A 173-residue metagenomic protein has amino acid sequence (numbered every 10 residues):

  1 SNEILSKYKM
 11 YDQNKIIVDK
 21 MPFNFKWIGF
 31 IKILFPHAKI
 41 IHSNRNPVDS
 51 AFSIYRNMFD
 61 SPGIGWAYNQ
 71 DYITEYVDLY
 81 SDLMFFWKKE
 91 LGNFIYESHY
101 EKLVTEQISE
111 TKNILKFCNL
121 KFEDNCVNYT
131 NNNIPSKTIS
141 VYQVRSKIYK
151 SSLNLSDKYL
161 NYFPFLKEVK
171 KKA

Functional and structural regions predicted by a protein language model:
S1-D12, I54-E97, T105-A173: PAPS-dependent sulfotransferases, especially Golgi type II membrane carbohydrate sulfotransferases
N2-K32: Glycine-rich phosphate-binding loop used to anchor ATP phosphates in small-molecule kinases, encompassing both
I16-P22, K39-N44, E97-K102, L115 (+1 more regions): Short beta-strand segments
M21, F35, G92: Acidic-histidine catalytic/liganding microenvironments
P22-F25, N46-S50, N57, E101-T105: Short, solvent-exposed loop/turn segments at secondary-structure junctions
I31-R56, I114: Conserved phosphate-donor/acceptor-positioning beta-strand/loop module used by diverse small-molecule
